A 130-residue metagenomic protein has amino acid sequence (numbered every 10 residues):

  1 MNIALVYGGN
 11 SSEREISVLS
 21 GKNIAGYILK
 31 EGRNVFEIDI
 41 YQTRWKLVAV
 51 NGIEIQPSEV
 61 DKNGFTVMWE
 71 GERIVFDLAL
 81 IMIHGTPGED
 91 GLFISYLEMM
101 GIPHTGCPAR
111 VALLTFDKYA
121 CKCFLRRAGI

Functional and structural regions predicted by a protein language model:
M1-R110, L114-R127: ATP-binding N-terminal substructure of ATP-dependent carboxylate-amine bond-forming enzymes
I130: Positively charged, low-complexity, intrinsically disordered RNA-binding extensions
